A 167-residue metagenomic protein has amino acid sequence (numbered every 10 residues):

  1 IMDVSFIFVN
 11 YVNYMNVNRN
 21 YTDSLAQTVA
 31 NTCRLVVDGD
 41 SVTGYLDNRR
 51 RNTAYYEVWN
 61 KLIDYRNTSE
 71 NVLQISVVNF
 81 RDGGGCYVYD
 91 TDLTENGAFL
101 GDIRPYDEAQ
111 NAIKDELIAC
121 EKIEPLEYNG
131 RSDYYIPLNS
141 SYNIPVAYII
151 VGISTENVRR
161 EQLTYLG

Functional and structural regions predicted by a protein language model:
I1-V12: Extreme N-terminal signal-anchor transmembrane helix of membrane signaling/transducer proteins, especially in bacteria
D23-E57, D92: Extracellular/periplasmic ligand-binding regions of membrane signal-transduction receptors
I63-G85: Short N-terminal helix-loop-first-beta-strand/juxtamembrane motif that initiates sensory/input modules
D90-L126: Extracytoplasmic/periplasmic sensor domains and loops in membrane signaling proteins
I118-C120, Y128-N139: A short beta-strand signature within small-molecule sensing/ligand-binding domains used in signal transduction
Y128, Y142, I150-G167: Helix-start (N-cap) segments at beta->loop->alpha junctions that couple sensory/regulatory domains to adjoining helices
P137, Y148-I150: Short hydrophobic beta-strand segments that form the core of ligand-binding sensory/regulatory domains
P145: Glycine-rich acetyl-CoA-binding "A-motif" of GNAT/NAT acetyltransferases
